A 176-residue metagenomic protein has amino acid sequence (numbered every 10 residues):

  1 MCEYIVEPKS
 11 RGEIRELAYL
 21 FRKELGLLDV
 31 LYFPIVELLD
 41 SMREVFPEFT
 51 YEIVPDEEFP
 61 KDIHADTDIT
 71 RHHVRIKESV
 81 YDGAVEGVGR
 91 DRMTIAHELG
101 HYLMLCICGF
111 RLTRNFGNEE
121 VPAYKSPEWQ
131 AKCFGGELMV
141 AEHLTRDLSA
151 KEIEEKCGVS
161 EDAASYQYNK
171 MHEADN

Functional and structural regions predicted by a protein language model:
M1-N176: Active-site hotspot residues in diverse enzymes, especially metal/ion-binding acidic/histidine motifs
